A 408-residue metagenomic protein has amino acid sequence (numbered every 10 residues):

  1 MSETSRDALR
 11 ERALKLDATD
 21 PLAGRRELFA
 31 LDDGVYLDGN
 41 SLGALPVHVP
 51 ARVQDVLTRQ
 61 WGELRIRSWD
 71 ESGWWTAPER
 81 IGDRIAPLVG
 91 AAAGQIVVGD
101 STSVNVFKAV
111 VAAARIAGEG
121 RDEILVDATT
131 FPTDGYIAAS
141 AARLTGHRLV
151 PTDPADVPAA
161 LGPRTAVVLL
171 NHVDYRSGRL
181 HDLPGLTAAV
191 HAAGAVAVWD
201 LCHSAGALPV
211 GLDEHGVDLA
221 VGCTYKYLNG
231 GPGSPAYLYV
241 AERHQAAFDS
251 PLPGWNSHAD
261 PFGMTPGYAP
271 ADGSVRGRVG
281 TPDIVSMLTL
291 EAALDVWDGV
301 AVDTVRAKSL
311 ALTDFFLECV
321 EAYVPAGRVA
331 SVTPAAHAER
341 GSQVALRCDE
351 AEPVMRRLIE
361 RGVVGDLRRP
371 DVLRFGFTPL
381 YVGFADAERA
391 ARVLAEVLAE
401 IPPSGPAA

Functional and structural regions predicted by a protein language model:
M1-A408: Pyridoxal 5′-phosphate
